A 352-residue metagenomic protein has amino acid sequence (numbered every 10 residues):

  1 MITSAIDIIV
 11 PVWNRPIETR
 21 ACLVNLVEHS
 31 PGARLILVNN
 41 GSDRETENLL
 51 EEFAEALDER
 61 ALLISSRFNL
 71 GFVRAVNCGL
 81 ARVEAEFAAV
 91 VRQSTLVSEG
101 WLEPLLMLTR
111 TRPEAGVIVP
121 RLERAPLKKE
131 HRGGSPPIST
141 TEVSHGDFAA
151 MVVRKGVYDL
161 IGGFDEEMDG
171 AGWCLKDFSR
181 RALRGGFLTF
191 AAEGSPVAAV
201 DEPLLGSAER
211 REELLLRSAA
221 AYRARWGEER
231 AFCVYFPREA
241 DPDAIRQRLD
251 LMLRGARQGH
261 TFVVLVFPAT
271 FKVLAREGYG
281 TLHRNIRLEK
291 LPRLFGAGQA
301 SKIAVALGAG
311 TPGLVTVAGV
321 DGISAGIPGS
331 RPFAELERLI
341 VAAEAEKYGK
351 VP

Functional and structural regions predicted by a protein language model:
I6-E18, C22, H29-S30, V38 (+2 more regions): A conserved hydrophobic helix/loop-capping motif in glycosyltransferases and polysaccharide synthases
V24-A33, R254-G259: Short, acidic, metal-binding catalytic loop of nucleotide-sugar glycosyltransferases
N39-L49, F267-K272: A conserved acidic beta->alpha catalytic loop
S65-V83, G133: Glycine-rich, basic loop-to-helix element that forms the pyrophosphate-binding segment of sugar-nucleotide handling
A88: Short aromatic/hydrophobic "clamp" motif used to bind/position activated sugar donors
L96-H131: Conserved donor NDP-sugar-binding/catalytic core segment of glycosyltransferases
P104, A150-G162, E167-P196: A short, conserved alpha-helix in the catalytic core of glycosyltransferases
G134-G156, S207: A recurrent flexible, glycine/aromatic-enriched loop bordering the glycosyltransferase active site that acts as
